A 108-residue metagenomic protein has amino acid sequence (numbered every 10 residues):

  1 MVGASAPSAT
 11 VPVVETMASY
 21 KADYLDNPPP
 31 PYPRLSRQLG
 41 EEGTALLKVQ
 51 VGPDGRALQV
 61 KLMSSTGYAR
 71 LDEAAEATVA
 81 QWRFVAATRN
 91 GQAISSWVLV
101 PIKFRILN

Functional and structural regions predicted by a protein language model:
M1-L39, L46, S64, A77-R83 (+2 more regions): Acidic, low-complexity proline/glycine/alanine-rich linker and hinge segments
G40-G43, G91-S95: Short, glycine-/polar-rich solvent-exposed loops and beta-turns at beta-strand/coil boundaries
G52-M63, E76-A86, A93-N108: Conserved "boundary/linchpin" sites in short secondary-structure elements
Y68-E76: A short, polar/charged loop-to-alpha-helix boundary motif
